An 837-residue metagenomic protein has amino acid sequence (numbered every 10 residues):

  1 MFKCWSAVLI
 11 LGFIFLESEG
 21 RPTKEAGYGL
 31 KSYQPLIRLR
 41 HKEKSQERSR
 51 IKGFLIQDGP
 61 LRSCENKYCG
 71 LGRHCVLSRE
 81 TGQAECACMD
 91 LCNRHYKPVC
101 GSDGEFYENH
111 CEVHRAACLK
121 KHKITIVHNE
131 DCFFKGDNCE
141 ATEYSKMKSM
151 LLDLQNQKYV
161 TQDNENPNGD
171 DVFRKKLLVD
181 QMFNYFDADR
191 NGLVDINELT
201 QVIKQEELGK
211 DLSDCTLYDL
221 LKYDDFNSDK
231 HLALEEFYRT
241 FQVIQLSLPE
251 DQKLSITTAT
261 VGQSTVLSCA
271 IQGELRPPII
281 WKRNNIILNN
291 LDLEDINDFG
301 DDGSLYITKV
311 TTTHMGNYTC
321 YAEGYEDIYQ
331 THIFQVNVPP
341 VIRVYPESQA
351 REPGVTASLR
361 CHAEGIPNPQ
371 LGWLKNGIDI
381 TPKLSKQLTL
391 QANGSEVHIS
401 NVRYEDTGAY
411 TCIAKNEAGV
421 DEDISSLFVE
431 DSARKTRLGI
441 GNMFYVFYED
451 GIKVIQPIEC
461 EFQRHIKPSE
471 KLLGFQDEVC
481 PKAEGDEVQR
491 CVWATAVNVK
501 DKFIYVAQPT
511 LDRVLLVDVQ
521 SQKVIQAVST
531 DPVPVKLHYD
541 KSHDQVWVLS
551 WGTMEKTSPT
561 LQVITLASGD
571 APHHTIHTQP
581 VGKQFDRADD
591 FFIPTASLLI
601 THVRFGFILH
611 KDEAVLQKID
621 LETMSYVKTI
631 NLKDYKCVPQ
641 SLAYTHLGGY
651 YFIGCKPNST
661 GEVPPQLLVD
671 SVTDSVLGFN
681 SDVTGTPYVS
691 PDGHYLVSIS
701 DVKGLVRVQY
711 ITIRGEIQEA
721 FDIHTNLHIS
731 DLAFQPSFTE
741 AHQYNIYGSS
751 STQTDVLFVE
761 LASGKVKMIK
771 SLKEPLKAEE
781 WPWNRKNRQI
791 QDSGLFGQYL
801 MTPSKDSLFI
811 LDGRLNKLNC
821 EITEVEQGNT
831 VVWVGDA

Functional and structural regions predicted by a protein language model:
I10-G29, A837: N-terminal signal peptide
R48, L77-R79, R94, D131-F186 (+5 more regions): Immunoglobulin-superfamily
A433-R437, L473-V497, P532-H543, V581-L599 (+5 more regions): Repeated scaffold domains used in trafficking and secretory/extracellular systems, primarily beta-propellers
I440-N442, D501-K502, S542-D544, V603-F605 (+4 more regions): Short coil/turn segments that connect the beta-strands within blades of beta-propeller domains
V446, V506, V548-L549, I608 (+4 more regions): Residue position within the beta-strands of beta-propeller blades
D450-I458, D512-L516, E555-T565, E613-K618 (+4 more regions): Structural motif
E461-E487, K523-V528, D570-D589, S625-K633 (+4 more regions): A short beta-strand motif characteristic of beta-propeller blades
G794-A837: Blade-level signature of beta-propeller repeat domains, shared across WD40, Kelch, NHL, RCC1 and BNR/Asp-box propellers
